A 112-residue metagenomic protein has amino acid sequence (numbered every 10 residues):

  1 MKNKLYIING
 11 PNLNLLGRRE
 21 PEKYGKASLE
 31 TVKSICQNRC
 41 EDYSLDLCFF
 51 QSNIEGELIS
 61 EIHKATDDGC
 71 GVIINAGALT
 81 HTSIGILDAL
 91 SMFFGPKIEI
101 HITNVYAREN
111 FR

Functional and structural regions predicted by a protein language model:
M1-L5: Extreme N-terminal starter segment of soluble prokaryotic enzymes
L16-E30: Glycine- and acidic-residue-enriched helix-capping/strand-helix junction motifs
E30-T31, Q37-N38, C48-F49, I98 (+1 more regions): Short, glycine-/small-residue-rich phosphate/pyrophosphate-handling segment
D46-G56: Short beta->alpha junction loops
E57-E61, T82: Short acidic active-site motifs
A65-V72: Short acidic/histidine-rich motifs immediately flanking catalytic phosphotransfer sites in two-component signaling
L79, I84-R112: Flexible, gly/pro- and Lys/Arg-enriched active-site loops
